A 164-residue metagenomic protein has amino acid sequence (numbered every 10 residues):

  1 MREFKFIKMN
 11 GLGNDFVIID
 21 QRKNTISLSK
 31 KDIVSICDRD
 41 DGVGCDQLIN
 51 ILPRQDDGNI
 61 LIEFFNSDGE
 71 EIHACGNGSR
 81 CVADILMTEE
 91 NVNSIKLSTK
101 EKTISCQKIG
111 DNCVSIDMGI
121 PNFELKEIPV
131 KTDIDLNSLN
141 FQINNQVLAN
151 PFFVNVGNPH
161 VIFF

Functional and structural regions predicted by a protein language model:
M1-N112, V161-F164: A glycine-rich beta-to-alpha transition motif near the start of alpha/beta enzyme domains, typified by
R2, N91, S98-F164: ATP-dependent small-molecule kinase catalytic core of the GHMP/sugar-kinase superfamily and closely related
